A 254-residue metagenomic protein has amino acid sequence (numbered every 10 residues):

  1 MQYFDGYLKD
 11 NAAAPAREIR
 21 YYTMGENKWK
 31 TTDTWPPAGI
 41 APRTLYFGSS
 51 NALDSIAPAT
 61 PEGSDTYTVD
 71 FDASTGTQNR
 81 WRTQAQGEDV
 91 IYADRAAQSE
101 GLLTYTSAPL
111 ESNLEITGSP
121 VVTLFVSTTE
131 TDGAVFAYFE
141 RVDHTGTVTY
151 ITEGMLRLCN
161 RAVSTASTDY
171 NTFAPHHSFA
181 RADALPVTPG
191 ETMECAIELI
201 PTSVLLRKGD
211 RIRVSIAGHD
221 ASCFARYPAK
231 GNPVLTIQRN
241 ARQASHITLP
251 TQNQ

Functional and structural regions predicted by a protein language model:
M1-Q254: C-terminal, loop-rich substrate-recognition/catalytic regions characterized by aromatic stacking residues
